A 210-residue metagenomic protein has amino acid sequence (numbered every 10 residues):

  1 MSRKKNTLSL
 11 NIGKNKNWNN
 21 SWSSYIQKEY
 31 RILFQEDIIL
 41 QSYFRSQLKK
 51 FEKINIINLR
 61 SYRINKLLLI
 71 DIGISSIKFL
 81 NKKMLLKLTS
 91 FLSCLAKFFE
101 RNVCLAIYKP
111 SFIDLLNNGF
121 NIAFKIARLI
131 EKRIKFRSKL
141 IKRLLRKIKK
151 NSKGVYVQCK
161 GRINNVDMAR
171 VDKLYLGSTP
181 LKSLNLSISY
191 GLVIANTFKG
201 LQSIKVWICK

Functional and structural regions predicted by a protein language model:
M1-K210: Ribosome-associated RNA-binding proteins
